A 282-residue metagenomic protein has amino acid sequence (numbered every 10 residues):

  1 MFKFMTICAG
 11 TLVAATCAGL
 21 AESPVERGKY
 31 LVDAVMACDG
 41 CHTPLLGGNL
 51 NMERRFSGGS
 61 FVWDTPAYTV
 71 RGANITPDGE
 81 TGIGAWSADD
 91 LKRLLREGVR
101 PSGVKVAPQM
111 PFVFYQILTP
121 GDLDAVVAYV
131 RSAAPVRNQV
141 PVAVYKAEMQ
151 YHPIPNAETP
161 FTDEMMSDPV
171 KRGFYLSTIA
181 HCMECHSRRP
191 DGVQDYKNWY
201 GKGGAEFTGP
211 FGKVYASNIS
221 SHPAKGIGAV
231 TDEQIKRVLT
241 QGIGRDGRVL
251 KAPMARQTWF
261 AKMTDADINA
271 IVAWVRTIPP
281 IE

Functional and structural regions predicted by a protein language model:
T6-A15: Bacterial N-terminal signal peptides
C17-D33, G48, Q150-T178, D191-G192 (+1 more regions): Electrostatic cytochrome c docking/interface patches
S23, A88, S102-K105, D122 (+7 more regions): Ligand-binding pocket scaffold of soluble enzyme catalytic domains
G28, V35-L45, V126, G173 (+4 more regions): The canonical Cys-X-X-Cys-His
C41-G47, R96, R131-S132, C185-D191 (+2 more regions): Detector for the c-type heme attachment site
F56-D90, V113-L123, N198-V238, Q257-I268: Electron-transfer interface patches adjacent to heme c in soluble/periplasmic c-type cytochromes and di-/multiheme
S102-L118, D246-M263: A cross-kingdom feature marking solvent-exposed beta-strand/loop segments within repeated, beta-rich binding/scaffold
N138-M149: Extended, well-folded interaction surfaces typified by the phenylalanyl-tRNA synthetase beta subunit core
